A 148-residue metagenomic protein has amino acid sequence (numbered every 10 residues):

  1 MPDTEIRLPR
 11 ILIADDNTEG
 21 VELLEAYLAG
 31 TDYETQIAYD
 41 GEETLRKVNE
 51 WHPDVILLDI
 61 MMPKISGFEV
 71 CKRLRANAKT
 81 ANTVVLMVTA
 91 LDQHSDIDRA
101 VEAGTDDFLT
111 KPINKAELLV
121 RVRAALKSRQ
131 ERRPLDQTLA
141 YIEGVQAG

Functional and structural regions predicted by a protein language model:
M1-L12, E25, Q137-A147: Non-catalytic signal-transmission and effector/linker regions of two-component phosphorelay proteins
T18-Y39: Two-component/phosphorelay signaling modules centered on CheY-like receiver
W51-L57: Active-site beta3 strand of CheY-like receiver
M62, L74: Receiver (REC) domain active-site loop signature in two-component systems and cognate sites in sensor histidine kinases
I113-V122: C-terminal output helix
